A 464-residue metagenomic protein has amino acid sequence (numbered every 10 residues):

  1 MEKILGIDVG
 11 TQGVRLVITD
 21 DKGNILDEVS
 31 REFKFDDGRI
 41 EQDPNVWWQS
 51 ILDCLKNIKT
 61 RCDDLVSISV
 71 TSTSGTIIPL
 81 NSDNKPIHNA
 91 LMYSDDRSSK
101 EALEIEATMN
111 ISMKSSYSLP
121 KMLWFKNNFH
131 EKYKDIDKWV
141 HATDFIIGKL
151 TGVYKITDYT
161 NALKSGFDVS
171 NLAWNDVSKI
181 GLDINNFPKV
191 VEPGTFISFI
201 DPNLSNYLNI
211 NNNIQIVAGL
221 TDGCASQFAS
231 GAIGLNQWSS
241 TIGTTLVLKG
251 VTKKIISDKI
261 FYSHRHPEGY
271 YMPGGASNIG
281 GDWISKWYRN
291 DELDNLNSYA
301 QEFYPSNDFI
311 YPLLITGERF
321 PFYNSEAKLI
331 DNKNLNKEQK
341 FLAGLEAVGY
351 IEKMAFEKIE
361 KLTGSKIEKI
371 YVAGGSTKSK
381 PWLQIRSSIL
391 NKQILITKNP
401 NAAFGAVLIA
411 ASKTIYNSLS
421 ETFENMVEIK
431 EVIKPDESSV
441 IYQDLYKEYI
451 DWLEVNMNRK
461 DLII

Functional and structural regions predicted by a protein language model:
M1-H88, D135, S205-A218, L390-I394 (+1 more regions): N-terminal glycine/serine-rich phosphate-binding loop of ATP-dependent small-molecule kinases, especially carbohydrate
L5-G6, S99, L103-K114, L123-H141 (+4 more regions): Active-site core segments that coordinate phosphate-bearing ligands/cofactors across diverse enzyme families
K56-M92, K114, T143, I147-D168 (+1 more regions): Short beta-strand-loop/turn "lid" adjacent to the catalytic site in phosphate-handling enzymes
L65, N185-F187, I367: Core-facing hydrophobic residues within beta-strands of well-ordered domains
D95: Carbohydrate-associated surface elements
K179-T195: A conserved helix-loop-beta module that forms one wall/lid of the active-site cleft in ATP-utilizing catalytic domains
